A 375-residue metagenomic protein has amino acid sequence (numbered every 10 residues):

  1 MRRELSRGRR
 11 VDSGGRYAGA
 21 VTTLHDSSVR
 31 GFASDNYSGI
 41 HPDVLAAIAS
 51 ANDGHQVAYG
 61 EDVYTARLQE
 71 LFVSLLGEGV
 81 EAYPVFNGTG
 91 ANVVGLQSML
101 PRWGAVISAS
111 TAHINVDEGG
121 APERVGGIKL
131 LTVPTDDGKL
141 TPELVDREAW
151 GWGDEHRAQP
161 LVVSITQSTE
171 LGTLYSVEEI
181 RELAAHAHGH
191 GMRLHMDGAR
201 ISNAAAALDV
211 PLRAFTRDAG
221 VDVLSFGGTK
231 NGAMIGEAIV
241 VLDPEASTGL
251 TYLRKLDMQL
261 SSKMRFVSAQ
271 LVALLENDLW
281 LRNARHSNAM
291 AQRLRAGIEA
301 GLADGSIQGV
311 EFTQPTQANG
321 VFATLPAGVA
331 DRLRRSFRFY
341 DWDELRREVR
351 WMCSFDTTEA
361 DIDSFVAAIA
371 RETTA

Functional and structural regions predicted by a protein language model:
D12, R16-Y17, V21, H25: Short, positively charged and aromatic/hydrophobic N-terminal segments
T22-S336, D341-T357, F365-T373: Conserved PLP-enzyme active-site core in the AAT-like
